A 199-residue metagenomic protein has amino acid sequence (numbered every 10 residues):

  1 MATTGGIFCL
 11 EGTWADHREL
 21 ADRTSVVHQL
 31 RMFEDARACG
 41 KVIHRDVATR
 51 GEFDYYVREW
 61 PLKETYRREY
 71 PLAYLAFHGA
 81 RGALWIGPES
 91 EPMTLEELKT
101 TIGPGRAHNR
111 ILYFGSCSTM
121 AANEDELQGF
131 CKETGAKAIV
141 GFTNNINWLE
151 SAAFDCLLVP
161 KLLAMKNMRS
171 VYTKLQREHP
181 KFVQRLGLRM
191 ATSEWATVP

Functional and structural regions predicted by a protein language model:
M1-Y70, H78, L84-E89, H108-N109 (+1 more regions): A domain-level signal for caspase-like cysteine endopeptidase catalytic cores and their zymogen-processing architecture
E19, G82-W85, N123-D125, S151: Short glycine-/acidic-enriched loop or helix-start segments at secondary-structure transitions that form or flank
P71-W85, C131, A136-A138: Active-site microenvironments of hydrolase-like enzyme catalytic domains
E89-T100, E124-K132: Charged helix-capping and loop-helix junction motifs
G103-H108, C131-G135: Short, conserved loop/helix-junction motifs that constitute active-site signature segments in enzyme catalytic cores
T119-P199: Active-site-proximal C-terminal subdomain of hydrolase catalytic domains
